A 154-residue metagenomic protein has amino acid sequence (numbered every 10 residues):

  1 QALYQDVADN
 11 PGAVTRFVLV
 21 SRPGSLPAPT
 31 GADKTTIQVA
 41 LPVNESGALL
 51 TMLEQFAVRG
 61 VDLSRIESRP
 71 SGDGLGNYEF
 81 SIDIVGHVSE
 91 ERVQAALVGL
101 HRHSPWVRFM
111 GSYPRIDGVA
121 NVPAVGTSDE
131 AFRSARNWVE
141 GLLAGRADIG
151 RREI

Functional and structural regions predicted by a protein language model:
Q1-I154: Domain-level signature for soluble enzymes in the chorismate/prephenate branch of the shikimate pathway
